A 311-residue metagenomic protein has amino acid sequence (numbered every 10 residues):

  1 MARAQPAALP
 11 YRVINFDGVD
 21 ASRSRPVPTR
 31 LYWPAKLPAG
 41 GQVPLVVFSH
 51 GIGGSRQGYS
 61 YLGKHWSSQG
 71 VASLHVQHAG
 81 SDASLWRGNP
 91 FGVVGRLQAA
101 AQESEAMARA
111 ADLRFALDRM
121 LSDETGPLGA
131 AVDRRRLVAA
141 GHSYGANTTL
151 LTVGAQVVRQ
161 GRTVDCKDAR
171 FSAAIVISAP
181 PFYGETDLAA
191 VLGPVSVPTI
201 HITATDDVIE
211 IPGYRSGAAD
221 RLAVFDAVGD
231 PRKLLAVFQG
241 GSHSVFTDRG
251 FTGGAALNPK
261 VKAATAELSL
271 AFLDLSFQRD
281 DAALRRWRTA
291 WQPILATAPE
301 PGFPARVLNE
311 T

Functional and structural regions predicted by a protein language model:
A2-G41: N-terminal cap/lid segment of alpha/beta-hydrolase-fold proteins
L37-V43, F48-W86, Y183-G184, V208-P212: Short substrate-entry loop that stabilizes the transition state in hydrolases
F48-I52, H142-S143, A179, A204: Glycine-rich His-Gly loop
F91-R134, A139, S269: Alpha/beta-hydrolase active-site loop
A99-S104, E185-L188, T252-A263: Active-site rim elements
A116-P194: Primarily recognizes the serine-hydrolase "nucleophile elbow" in alpha/beta-hydrolase and SGNH/GDSL folds
R162-G240: The feature captures the conserved acid-bearing segment of alpha/beta-hydrolase catalytic domains
Q239-T311: Alpha/beta-hydrolase-fold serine-hydrolase catalytic core, especially in secreted/extracellular enzymes
